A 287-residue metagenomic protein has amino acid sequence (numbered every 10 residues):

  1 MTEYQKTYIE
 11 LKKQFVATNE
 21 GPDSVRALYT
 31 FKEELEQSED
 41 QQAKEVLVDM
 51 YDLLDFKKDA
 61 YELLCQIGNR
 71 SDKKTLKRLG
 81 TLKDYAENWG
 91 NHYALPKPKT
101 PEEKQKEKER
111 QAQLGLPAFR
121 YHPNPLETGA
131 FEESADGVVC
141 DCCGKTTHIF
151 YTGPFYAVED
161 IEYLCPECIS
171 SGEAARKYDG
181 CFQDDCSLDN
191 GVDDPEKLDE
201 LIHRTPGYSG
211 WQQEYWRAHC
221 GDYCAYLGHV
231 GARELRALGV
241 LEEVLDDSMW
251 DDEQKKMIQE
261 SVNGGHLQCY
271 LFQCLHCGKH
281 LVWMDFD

Functional and structural regions predicted by a protein language model:
M1-L11, S38-K44: Generic helix N-cap/helix-start motif at coil->alpha-helix transitions
K13-V16, S24-E34, Q42-D49, L53-L54 (+2 more regions): Preference for intrinsically disordered or flexible, low-complexity segments and adjacent hinge/connector residues
